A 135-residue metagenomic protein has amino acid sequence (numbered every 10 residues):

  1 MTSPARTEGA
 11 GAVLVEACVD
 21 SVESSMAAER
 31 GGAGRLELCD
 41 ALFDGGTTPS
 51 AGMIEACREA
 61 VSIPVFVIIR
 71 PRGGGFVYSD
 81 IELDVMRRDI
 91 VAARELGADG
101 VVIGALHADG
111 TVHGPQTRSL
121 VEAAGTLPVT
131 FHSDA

Functional and structural regions predicted by a protein language model:
M1-C18, R58: N-terminal amphipathic alpha-helix/helix-capping segment at the start of soluble metabolic enzymes
T2-S3, V22-M26, L42-F66, D80-R88 (+1 more regions): Active-site-adjacent beta->alpha loops and helix N-cap segments on the catalytic face of soluble alpha/beta enzymes
V13-A17, L36-L38, V65-I69, V101-I103 (+1 more regions): Hydrophobic faces of well-ordered beta-strands that scaffold small-molecule active sites in alpha/beta enzyme cores
V15, A27-G34: A short, Lys/Arg-enriched amphipathic alpha-helix followed by its capping loop at the start of a domain
V19-V22, A135: Short beta->alpha connector loops
G31, A60, L96-G97: Structural motif
G73-Y78: A short acidic, helix-capping loop that chelates divalent metal ions and anchors anionic groups
